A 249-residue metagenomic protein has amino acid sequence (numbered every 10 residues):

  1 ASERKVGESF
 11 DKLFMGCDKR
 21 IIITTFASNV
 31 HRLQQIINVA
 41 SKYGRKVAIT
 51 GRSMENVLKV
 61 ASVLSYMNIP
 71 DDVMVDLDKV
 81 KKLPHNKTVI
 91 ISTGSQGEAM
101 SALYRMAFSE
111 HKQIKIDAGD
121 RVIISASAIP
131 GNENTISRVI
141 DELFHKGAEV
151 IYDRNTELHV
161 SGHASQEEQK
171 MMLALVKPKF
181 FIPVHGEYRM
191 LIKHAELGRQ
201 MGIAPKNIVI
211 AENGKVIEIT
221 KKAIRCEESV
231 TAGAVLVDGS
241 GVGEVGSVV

Functional and structural regions predicted by a protein language model:
A1-V249: Acidic/His-rich, metal-assisted hydrolase cores and their charged scaffolds
